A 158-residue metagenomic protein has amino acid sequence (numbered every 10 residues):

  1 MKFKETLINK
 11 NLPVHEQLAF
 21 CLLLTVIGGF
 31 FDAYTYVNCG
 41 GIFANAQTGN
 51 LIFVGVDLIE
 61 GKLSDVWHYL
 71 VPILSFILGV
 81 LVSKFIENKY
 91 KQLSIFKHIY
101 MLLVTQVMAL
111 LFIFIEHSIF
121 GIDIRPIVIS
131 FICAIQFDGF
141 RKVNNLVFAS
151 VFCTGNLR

Functional and structural regions predicted by a protein language model:
K2-R158: Alpha-helical transmembrane segments of multi-pass membrane proteins
